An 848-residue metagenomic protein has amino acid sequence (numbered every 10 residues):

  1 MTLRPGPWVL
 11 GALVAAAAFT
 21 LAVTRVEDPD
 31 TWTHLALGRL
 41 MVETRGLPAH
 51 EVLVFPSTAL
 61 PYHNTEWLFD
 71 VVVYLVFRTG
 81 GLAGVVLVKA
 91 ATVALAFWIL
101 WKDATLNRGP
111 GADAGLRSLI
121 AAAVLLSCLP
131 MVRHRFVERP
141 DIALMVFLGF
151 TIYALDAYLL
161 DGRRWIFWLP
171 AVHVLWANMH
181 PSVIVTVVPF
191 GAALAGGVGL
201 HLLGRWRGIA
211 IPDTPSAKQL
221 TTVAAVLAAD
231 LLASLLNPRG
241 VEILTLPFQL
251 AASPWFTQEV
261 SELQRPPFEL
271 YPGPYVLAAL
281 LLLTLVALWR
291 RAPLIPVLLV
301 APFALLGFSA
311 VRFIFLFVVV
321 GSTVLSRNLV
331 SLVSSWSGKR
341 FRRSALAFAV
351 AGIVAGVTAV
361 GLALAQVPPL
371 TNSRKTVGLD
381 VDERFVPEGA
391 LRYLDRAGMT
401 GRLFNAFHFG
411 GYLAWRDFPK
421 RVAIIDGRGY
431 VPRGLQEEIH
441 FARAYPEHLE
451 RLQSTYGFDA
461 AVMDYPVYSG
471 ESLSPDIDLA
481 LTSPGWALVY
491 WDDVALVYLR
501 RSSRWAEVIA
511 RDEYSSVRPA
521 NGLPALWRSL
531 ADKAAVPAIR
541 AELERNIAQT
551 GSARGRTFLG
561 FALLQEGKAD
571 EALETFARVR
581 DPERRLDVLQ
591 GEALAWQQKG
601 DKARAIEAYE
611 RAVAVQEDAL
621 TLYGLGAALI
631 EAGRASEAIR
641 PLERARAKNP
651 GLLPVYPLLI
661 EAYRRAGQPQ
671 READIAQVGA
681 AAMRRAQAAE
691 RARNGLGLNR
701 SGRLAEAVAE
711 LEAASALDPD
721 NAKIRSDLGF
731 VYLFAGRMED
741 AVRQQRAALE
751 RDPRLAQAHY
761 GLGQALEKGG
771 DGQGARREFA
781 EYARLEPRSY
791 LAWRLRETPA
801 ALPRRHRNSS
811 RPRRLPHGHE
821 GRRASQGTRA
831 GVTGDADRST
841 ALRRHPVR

Functional and structural regions predicted by a protein language model:
A17-A18, C128-V132, Y153, I166-P181 (+2 more regions): Membrane-interface alpha helices of multi-pass inner-membrane proteins
D30, V42, P181-L288, V318: Transmembrane catalytic cores of multi-pass membrane glycosyltransferases and polysaccharide-assembly enzymes
P56-A83, L87: Short hydrophobic/aromatic helix or loop-helix immediately within or flanking a transmembrane segment in polytopic
L87-P110: Transmembrane-helix motifs of polytopic, lipid-linked glycan transferases
R135-A143: Short acidic/glycine- and proline-prone juxtamembrane loop motifs at membrane-interface regions of multi-pass membrane
T151-I166, L281-R291: Membrane-interface transmembrane helices that cradle and orient dolichyl/undecaprenyl
V226-A229, T323-Q366: Signature aromatic-anchored transmembrane alpha helix within multi-pass, membrane-resident enzymes that catalyze glycan
G361, P368-I424, R428-R848: C-terminal luminal/periplasmic domains and tails of membrane-associated envelope-modifying transferases
